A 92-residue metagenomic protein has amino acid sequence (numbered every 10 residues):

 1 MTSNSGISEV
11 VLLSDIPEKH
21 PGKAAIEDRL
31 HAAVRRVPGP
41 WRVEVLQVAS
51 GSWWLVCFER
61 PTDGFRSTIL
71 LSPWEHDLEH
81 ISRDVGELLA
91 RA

Functional and structural regions predicted by a protein language model:
M1-E44, P73-A92: Negatively charged, low-complexity tracts enriched in Asp/Glu with abundant Ser/Thr
H31-G64: Amphipathic, interaction-prone secondary-structure segments
G64-W74: Short amphipathic beta-strand/extended segments with alternating polar/hydrophobic composition
